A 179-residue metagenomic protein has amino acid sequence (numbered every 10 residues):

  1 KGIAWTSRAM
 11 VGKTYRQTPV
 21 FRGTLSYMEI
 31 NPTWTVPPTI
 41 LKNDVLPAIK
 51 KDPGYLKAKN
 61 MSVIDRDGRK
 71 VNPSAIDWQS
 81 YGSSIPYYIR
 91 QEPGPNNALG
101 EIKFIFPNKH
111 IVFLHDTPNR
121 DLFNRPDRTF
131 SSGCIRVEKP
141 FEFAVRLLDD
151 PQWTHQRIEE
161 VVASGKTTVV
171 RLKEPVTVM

Functional and structural regions predicted by a protein language model:
K1-M179: Well-ordered beta-sheet/strand-loop patches within structured domains
